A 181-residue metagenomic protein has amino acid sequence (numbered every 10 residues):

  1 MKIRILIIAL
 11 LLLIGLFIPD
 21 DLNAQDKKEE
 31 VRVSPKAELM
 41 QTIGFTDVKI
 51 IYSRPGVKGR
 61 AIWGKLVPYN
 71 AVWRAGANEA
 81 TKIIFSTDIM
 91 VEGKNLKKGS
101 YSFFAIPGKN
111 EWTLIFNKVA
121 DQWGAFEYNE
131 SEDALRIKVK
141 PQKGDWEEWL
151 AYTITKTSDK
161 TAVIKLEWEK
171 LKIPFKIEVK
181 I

Functional and structural regions predicted by a protein language model:
M1-D26: Bacterial Sec-dependent N-terminal signal peptides
A9-L10, P35, I83: Short hydrophobic "helix-edge" motifs at membrane interfaces and signal-peptide entry regions
I18, K97, G108-E111, W146 (+1 more regions): Short loop/turn segments at connectors of secondary-structure elements within structured domains
D20-L39, T87-I89, K94-S100: Short, charged N-terminal helix-start/capping segments
Q25-R74, A125-I181: Primarily secretory-pathway and cell-envelope proteins
R74-Q122: Mid-length scaffold segments of soluble, non-membrane domains
